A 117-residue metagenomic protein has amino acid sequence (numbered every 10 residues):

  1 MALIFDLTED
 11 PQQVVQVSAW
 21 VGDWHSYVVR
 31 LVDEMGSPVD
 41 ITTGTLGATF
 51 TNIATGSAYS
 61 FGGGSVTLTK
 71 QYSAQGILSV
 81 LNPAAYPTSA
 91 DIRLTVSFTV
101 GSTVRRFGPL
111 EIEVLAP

Functional and structural regions predicted by a protein language model:
M1-P117: Contiguous segments within soluble domain cores/interaction surfaces
